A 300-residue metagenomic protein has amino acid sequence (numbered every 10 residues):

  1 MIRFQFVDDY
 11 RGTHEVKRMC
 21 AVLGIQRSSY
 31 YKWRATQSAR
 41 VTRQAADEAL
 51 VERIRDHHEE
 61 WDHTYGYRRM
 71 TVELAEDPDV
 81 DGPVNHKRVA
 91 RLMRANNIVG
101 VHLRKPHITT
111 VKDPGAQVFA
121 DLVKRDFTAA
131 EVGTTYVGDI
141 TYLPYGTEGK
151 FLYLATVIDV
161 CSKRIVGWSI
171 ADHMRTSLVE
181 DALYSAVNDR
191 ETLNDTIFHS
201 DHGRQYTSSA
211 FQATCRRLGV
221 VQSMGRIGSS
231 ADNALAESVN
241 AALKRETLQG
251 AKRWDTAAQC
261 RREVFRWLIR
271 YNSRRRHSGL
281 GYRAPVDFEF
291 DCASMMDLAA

Functional and structural regions predicted by a protein language model:
M1-A300: Charged DNA-binding/catalytic regions of mobile-element recombinases
